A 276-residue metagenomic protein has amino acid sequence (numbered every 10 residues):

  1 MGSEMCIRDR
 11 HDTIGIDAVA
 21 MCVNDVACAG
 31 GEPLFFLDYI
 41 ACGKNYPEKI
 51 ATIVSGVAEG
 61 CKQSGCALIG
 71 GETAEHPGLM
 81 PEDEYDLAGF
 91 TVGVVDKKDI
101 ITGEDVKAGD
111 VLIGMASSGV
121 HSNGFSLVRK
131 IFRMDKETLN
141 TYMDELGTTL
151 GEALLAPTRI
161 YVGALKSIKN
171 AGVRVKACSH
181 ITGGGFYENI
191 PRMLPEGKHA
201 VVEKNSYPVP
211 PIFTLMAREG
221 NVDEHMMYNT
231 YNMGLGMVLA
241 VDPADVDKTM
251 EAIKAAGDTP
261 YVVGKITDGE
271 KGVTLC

Functional and structural regions predicted by a protein language model:
M1-I7, L239: Short, small-residue-biased leader/transition segments that mark boundaries at the very start of proteins
S3, G15-A18: Long, structured ligand/cofactor-binding scaffold of large enzymes
R8-I16: Active-site mouth loops of central-metabolism enzymes
D17-A18, E32-S126, K265: Glycine-rich anion-binding loops of enzyme active sites
A20-A29, I212-M216: Structured alpha-helical segments in the cores of large, soluble enzyme domains
N24-F36, M226: Short, flexible active-site-proximal loops enriched in glycine and acidic residues
K49-S64, M80-Y85, T138-L139, D144-L155 (+1 more regions): Glycine-/charge-enriched secondary-structure boundary and capping motifs
A108-E152: Acidic, glycine-rich loop-and-beta core segments that form the ion-binding/anion-interacting portion of active sites
